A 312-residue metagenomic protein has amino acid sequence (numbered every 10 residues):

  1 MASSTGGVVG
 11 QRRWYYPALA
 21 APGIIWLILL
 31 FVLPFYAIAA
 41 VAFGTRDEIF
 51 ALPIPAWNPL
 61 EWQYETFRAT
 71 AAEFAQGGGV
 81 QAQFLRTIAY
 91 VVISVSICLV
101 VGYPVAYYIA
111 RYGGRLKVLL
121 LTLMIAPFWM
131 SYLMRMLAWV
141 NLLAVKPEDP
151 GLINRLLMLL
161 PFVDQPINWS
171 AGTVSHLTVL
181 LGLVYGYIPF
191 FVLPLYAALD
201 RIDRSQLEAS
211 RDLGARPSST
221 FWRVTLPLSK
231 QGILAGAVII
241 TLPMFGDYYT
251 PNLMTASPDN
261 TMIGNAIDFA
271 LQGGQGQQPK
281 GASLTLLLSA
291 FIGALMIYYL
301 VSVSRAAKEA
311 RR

Functional and structural regions predicted by a protein language model:
M1-V41, Y108, V118-M124, Y298: N-terminal signal-anchor/first transmembrane alpha helix
A2, G7, A18, Y196-L207 (+2 more regions): C-terminal transmembrane helix and the adjacent membrane-cytosol boundary/short C-terminal tail of inner/organellar
P22-I24, A126, L181, Y185 (+5 more regions): Transmembrane alpha-helices
V32-G78, L142, K146-P147, L156 (+2 more regions): Short membrane-interfacial helix/loop motifs at transmembrane-helix boundaries
P34, M134-L137, Y187-P194, G232-D268: Non-cytoplasmic
L52, A56-P59, M136-V184, P251-D259: Membrane-interfacial helix termini and adjacent extracytoplasmic/periplasmic loops of multi-pass transporters
Q76-Y108: Transmembrane alpha-helix signature in integral membrane proteins
H176-G182, V238, T261-Y299: Hydrophobic alpha-helical transmembrane segments of polytopic membrane proteins
